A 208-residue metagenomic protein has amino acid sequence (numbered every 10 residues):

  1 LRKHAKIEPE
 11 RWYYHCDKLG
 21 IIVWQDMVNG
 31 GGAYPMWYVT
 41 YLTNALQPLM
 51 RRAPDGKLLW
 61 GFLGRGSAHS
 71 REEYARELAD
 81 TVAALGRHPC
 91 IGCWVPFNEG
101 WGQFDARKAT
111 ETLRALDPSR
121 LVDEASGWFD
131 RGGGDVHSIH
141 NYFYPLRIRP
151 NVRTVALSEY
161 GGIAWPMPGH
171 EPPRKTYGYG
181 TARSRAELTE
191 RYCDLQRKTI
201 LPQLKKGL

Functional and structural regions predicted by a protein language model:
R2-L208: Substrate-binding/catalytic cleft of secreted carbohydrate-active enzymes, primarily glycoside hydrolases
